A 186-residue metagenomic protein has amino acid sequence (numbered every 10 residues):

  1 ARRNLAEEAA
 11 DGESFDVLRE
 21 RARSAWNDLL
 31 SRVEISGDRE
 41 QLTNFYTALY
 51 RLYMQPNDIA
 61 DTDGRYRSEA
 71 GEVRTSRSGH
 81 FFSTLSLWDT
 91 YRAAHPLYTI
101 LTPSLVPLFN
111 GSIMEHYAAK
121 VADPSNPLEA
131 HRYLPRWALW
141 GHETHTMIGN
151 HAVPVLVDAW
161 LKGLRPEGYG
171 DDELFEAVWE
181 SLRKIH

Functional and structural regions predicted by a protein language model:
A1-F81, E115, A122, E167-K184: Acidic/polar, glycine-enriched structural segments that form the non-catalytic walls/loops of the carbohydrate-binding
S83-H186: Aromatic-rich carbohydrate-recognition surfaces in CAZymes
